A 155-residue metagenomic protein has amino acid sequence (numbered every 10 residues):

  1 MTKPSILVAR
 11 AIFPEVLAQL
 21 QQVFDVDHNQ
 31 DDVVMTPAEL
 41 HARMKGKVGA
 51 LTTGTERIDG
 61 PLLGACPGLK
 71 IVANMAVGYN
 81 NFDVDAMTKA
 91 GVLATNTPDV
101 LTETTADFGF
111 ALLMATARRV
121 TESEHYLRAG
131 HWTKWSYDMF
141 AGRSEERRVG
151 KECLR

Functional and structural regions predicted by a protein language model:
M1-T95: An N-terminal-biased, well-structured beta-alpha scaffold segment characteristic of Rossmann-like dinucleotide-binding
D25, M114, L154: Residue-level marker of positions within ordered structural domains that often coincide with functionally constrained
N81-D83, W135, R155: Basic, gly/Ser/Thr/Pro-rich low-complexity segments located predominantly at protein N termini
A90, P98-E145: Phosphate-binding beta-alpha-beta segment of Rossmann-like dinucleotide-binding domains, i.e., the NAD(P)
E146-C153: Conserved small/polar residues in nucleotide/adenosyl-binding loops
